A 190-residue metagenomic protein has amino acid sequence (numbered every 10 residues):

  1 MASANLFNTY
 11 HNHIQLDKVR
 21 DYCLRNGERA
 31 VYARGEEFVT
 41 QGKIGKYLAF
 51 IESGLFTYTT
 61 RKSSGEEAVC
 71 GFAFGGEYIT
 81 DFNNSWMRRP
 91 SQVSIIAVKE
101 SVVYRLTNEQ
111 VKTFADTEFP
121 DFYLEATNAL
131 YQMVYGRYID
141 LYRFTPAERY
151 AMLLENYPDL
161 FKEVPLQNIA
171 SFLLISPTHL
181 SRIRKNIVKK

Functional and structural regions predicted by a protein language model:
M1-R29, N84: Cyclic nucleotide-binding regulatory module and flanking cytosolic helices
E28, L55-T60, Y78, V102-V103: Short beta-strand segments in beta-sandwich/barrel cores
E28-K43, G65, A73-E77: Conserved short histidine dyad/triad with adjacent acidic residue
G35, K46-T59, G76: Glycine- and acidic-residue-biased ligand/ion/polar-headgroup-sensing regions
T57-V69: A short beta-strand-loop-beta hairpin characteristic of the jelly-roll/cupin
V69-T127: Cyclic-nucleotide recognition modules
L130-D140: Short, Lys/Arg-enriched N-terminal segment that forms or immediately precedes the first helix of a structured domain
F144-K190: Phosphate-/nucleic-acid-contacting segments
